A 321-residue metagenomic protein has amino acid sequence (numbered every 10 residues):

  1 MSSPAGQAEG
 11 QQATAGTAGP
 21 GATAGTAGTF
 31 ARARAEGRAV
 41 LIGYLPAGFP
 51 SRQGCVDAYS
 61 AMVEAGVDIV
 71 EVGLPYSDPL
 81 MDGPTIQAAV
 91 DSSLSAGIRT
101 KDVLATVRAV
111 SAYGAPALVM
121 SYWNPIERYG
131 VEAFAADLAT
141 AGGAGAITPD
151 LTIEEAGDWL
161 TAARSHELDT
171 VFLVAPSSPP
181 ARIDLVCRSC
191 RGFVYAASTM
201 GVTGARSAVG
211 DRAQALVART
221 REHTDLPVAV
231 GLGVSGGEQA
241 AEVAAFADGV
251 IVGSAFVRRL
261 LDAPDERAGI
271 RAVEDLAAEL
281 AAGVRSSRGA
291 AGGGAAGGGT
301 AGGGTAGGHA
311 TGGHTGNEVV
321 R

Functional and structural regions predicted by a protein language model:
M1-S3, A218-L226, S235-A245, G249-G293 (+3 more regions): Alpha/beta catalytic cores of nucleotide-metabolism and tRNA/nucleoside-modifying enzymes
M1-Y44, V107-R108, R288, V320: N-terminal amphipathic alpha-helix/helix-capping segment at the start of soluble metabolic enzymes
A22-A33, R52, S77-I86, S95-A105 (+6 more regions): Active-site-adjacent beta->alpha loops and helix N-cap segments on the catalytic face of soluble alpha/beta enzymes
G43, M62, G73, L138 (+3 more regions): Conserved, mostly hydrophobic/aromatic
Q53-M62, S178-R188, V230, V234-V250: Catalytic cores of alpha/beta
I69, L74, Q87-D150, V284: Active-site beta->alpha loop and helix N-cap motifs at the rims of alpha/beta catalytic domains
I69-S77, G143-I147, T152-E155, V194-G204 (+2 more regions): Glycine-rich phosphate-binding active-site loops on the catalytic face of alpha/beta enzymes
G83-L118, T161-A175, D211-V228, A272-R288: Alpha-helix-loop-beta-strand connector modules within alpha/beta enzyme cores
